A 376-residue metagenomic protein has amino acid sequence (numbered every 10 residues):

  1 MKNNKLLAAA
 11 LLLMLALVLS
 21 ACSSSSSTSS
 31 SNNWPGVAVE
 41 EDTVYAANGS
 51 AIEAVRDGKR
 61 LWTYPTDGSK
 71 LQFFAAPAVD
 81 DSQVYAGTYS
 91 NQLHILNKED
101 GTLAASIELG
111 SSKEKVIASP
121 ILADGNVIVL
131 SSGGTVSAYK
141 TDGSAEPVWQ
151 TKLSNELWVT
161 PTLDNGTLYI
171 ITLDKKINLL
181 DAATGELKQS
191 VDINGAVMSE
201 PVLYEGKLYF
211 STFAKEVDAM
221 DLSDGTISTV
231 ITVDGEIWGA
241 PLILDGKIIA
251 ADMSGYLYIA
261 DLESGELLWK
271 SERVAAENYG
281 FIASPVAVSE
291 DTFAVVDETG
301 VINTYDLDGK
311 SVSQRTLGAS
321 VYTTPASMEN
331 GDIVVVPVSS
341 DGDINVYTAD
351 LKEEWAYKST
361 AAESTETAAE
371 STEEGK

Functional and structural regions predicted by a protein language model:
M1-A10: Bacterial N-terminal signal peptides that target proteins for export
V18-A21: C-terminal motif of bacterial Sec signal peptides marking the signal peptidase cleavage site
S23-E40, T63-A78, L103-I121, P147-L163 (+8 more regions): Extracytoplasmic beta-rich repeat domains
E41-D42, D81-S82, D124-N126, N165-T167 (+4 more regions): Short coil/turn segments that connect the beta-strands within blades of beta-propeller domains
A46, A86, V129, I170 (+4 more regions): Residue position within the beta-strands of beta-propeller blades
S50, S90, G133, D174 (+4 more regions): Residue-level signature of beta-propeller blades and closely related beta-rich strand-turn architectures in secreted
R56-K59, N97-G101, K140-S144, D181-G185 (+4 more regions): Short loop/turn segments that connect beta-strands within beta-propeller blades
